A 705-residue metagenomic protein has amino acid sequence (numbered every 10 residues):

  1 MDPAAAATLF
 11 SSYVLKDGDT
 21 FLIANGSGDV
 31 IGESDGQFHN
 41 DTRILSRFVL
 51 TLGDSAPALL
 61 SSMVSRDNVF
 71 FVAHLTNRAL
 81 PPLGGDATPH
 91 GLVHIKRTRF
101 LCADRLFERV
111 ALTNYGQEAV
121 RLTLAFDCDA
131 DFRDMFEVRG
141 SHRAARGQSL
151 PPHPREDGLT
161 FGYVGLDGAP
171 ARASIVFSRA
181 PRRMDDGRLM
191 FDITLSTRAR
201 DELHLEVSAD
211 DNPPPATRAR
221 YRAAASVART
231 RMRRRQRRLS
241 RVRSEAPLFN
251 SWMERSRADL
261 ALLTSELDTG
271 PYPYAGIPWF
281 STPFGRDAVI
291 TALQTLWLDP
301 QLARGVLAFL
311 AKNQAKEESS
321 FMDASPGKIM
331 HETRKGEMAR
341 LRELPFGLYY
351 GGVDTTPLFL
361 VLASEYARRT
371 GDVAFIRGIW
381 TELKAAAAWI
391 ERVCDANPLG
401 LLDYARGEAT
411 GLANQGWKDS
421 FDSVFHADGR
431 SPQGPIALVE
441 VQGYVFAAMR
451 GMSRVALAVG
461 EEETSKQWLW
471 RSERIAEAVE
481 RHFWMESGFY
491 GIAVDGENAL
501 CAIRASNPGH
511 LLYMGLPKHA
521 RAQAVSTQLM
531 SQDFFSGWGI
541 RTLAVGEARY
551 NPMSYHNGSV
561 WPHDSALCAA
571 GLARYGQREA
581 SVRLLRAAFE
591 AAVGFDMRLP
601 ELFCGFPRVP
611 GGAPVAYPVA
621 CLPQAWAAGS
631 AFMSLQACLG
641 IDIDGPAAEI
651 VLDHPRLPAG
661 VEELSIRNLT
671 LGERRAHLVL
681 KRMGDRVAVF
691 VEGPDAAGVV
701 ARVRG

Functional and structural regions predicted by a protein language model:
M1-A261, E266-P271, I277-T282, R286-D287 (+8 more regions): Terminal accessory carbohydrate-recognition/targeting modules of carbohydrate-active enzymes
V72, N77-R78, A87, L195 (+11 more regions): Extended glycan-interaction surfaces of carbohydrate-active proteins
N212-A216, A363-G378, G451-Q467, L572-E579: Inter-helical turn/loop segments and adjacent helix faces that build the functional surface of alpha-helical bundle
N250-A261, P300-A311, G327-M330, L360 (+6 more regions): Hydrophobic core segments within long, regular secondary-structure runs in both alpha- and beta-rich folds
R286-E318, N507-H519, S565-S581, L585-A588: Alpha-helical support elements that line or immediately flank enzyme active sites and cofactor-binding pockets
T356, L360-A363, Q442, M449 (+1 more regions): TPR repeat positional signature
A437-E462, L469, E473: Aromatic- and glycine-enriched pocket-lining scaffold segments that form the walls of small-molecule binding clefts
